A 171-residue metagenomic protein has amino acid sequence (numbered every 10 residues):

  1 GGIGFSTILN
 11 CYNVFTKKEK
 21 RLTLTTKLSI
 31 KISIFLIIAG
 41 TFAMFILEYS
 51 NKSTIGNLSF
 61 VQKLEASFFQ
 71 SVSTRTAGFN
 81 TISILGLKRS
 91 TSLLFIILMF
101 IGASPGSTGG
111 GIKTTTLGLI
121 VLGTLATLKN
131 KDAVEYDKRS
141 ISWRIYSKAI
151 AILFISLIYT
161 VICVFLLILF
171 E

Functional and structural regions predicted by a protein language model:
G1-E171: Membrane-proximal intracellular helices of multi-pass ion channels
